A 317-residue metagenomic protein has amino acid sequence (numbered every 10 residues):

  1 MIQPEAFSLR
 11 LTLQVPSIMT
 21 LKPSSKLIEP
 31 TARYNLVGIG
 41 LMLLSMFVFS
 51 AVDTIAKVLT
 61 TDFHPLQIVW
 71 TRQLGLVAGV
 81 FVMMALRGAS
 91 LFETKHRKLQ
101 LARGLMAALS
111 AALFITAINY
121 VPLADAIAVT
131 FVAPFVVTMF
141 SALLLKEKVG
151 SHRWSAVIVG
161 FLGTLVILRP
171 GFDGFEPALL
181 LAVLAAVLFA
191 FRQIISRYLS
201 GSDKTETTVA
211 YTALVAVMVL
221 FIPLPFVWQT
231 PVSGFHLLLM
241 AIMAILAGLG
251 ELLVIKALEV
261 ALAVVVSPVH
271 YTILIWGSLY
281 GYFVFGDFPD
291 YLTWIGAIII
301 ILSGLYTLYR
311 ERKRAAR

Functional and structural regions predicted by a protein language model:
L13-Q67, G174-Y198: Glycine-/small-residue-enriched transmembrane alpha-helix faces in small-molecule transporters and effluxers
P23-E29, V77-H96, A112, T164-G174 (+3 more regions): Membrane-interface helix-cap regions at the ends of transmembrane helices in multi-pass membrane proteins
V37-S45, M84, A89-L113, P177-A185 (+1 more regions): Loop-to-transmembrane-helix transition segments
K57, P65, V80, D173-V232 (+1 more regions): Transmembrane alpha-helical segments that form core, pore/gating elements of small-molecule transporters/exporters
L59, I68, A117, L123 (+7 more regions): Hydrophobic/aromatic residues within transmembrane alpha-helices of multi-pass small-molecule transporters
I127-V132, L199-L214, L252-Y282: Helix-helix packing/entry segments at the starts of transmembrane helices
A133-S155, I275-W294: C-terminal transmembrane-helix exit sites in multi-pass transporters
H152-L168, L292-E311: Hydrophobic transmembrane alpha-helices of multi-pass small-molecule transport proteins
